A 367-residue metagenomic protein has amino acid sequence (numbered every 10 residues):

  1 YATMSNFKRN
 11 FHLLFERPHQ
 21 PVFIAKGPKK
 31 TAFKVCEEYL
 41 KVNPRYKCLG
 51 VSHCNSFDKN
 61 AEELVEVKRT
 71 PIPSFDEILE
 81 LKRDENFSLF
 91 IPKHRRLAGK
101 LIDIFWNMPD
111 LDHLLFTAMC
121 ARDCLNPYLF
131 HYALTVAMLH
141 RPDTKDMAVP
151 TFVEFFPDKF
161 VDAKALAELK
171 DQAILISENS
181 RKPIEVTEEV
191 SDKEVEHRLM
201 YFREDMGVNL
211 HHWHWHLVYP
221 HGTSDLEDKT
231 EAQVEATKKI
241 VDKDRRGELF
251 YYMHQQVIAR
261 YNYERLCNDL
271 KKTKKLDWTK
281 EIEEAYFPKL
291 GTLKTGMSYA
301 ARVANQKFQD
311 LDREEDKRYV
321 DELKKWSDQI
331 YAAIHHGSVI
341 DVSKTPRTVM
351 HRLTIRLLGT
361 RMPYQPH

Functional and structural regions predicted by a protein language model:
A2-H367: C-terminal accessory segments of proteins
